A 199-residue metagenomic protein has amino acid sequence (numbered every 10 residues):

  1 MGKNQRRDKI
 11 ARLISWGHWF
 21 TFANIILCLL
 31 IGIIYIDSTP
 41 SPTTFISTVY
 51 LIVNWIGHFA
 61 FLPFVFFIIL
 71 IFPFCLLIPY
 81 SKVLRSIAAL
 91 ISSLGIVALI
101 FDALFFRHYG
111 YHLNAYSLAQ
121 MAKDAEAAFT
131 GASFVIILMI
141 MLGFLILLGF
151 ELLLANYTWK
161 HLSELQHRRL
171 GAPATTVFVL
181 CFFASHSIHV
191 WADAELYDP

Functional and structural regions predicted by a protein language model:
G2-P199: Transmembrane and membrane-interface helices of multi-pass, inner-membrane envelope-modifying transferases
